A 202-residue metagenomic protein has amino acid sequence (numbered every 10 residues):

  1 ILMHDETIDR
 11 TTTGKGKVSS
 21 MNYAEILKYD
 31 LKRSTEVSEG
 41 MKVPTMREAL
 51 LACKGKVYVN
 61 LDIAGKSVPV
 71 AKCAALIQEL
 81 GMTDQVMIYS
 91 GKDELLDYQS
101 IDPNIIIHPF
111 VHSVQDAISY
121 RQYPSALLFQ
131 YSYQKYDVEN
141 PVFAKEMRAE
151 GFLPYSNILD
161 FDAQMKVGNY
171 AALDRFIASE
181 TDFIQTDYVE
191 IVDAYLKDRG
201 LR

Functional and structural regions predicted by a protein language model:
I1-G55: An active-site metal/cofactor-coordinating segment within enzyme catalytic domains
V57-Y58, I63-R202: Short loop-to-alpha-helix "cap/lid" segments that border enzyme active sites across diverse enzyme classes
